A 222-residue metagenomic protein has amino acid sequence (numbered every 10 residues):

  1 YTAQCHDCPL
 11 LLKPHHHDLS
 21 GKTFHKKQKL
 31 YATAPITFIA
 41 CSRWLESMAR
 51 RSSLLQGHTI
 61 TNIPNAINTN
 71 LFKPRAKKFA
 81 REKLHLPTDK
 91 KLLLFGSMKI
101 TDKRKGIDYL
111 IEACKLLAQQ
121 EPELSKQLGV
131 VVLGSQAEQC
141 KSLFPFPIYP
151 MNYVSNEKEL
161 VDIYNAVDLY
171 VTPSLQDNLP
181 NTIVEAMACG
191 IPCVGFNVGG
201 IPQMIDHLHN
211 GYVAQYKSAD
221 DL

Functional and structural regions predicted by a protein language model:
H16-N62, I67-L71, K77: A short, active-site helix/loop in glycosyltransferases that binds the activated sugar's phosphate group
K73-L86: A short helix/loop element that forms part of the nucleotide-sugar donor recognition site in Leloir-type
P87-K105, I111-K115: Conserved donor-binding/catalytic core segment of Leloir-type glycosyltransferases
E121-L128, V132-V161: Nucleotide-activated donor-binding/catalytic signature segment of Leloir-type glycosyltransferases, i.e., the conserved
D162-V167: Short alpha-helical donor nucleotide-sugar binding micro-motif in glycosyltransferases
L175: Aromatic "clamp/platform" in nucleotide-sugar-dependent glycosyltransferases that forms part of the donor/acceptor
P192-G195, I205: Short hydrophobic beta-strand element within catalytic cores of glycosyltransferases and related nucleotide-activated
H207-L208, Y212-A219: Conserved acidic donor-binding segment of nucleotide-sugar-dependent glycosyltransferases
